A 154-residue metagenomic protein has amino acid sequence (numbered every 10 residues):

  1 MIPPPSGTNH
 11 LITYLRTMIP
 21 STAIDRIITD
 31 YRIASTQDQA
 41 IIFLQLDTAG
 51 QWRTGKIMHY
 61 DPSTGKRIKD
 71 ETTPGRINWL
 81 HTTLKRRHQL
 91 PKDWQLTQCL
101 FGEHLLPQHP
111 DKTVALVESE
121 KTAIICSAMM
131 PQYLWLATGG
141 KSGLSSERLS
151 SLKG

Functional and structural regions predicted by a protein language model:
M1-R53, L106-Q108: TOPRIM metal-binding catalytic domain and adjacent DNA-binding surface shared by DnaG-type primases
I42-K153: Phosphate-handling DNA/RNA-contact segment within nucleic-acid enzymes
